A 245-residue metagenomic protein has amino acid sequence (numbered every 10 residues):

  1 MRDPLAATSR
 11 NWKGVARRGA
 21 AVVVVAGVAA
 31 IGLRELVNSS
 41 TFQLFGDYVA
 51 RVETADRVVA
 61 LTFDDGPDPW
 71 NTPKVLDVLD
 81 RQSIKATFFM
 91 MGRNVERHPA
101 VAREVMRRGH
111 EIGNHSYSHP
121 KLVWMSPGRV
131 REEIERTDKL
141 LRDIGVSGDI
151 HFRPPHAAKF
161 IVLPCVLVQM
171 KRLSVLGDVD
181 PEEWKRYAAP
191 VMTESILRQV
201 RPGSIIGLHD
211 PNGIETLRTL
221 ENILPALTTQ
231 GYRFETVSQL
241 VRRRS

Functional and structural regions predicted by a protein language model:
M1-T62, P73, D77-T87, R198-S245: Terminal accessory/targeting
V25, G66, M91-R93, Y117 (+4 more regions): Active-site beta-loop-alpha junctions enriched in small/polar residues
V37-R129, E133-L140, G148-D149, I214 (+2 more regions): Active-site beta->alpha N-cap acidic-glycine motif
A60, G113-S116, V175-P181, S204-H209: Short beta-strands and strand-loop turn motifs
P73-K74, A100, M125, V162-C165 (+2 more regions): Generic recognition of short, well-ordered alpha-helical segments
V123-V146, L163-V175, T193-I196: Soluble catalytic domains of enzymes that build or remodel membrane lipids, polysaccharides, and related
H151-P154, R244: Cyclic nucleotide signaling catalytic output domains
A158-Q199, Y232-R243: His/Asp/Glu-enriched short active-site or ligand-binding loop at hydrolase and phosphoryl-transfer sites
